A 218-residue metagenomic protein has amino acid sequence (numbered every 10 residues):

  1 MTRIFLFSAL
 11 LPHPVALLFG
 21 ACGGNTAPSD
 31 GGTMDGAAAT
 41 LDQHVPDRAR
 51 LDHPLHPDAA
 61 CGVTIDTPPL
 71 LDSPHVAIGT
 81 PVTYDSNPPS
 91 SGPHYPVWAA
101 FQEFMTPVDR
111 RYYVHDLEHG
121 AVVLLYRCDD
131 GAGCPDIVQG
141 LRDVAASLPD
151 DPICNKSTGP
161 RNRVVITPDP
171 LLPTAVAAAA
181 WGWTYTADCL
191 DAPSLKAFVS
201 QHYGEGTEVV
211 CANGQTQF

Functional and structural regions predicted by a protein language model:
M1-G20: Sec-dependent bacterial lipoprotein signal peptides
V15-A16, H53-L55, Y203-G204: Residue-level signal for mature regions of secreted extracellular proteins and peptides
L18-D52: Ser/Thr-rich, Pro/Gly/Ala-heavy low-complexity intrinsically disordered linkers and tails of secreted extracellular
A21-G23, A60-V63, D129, G133-P135 (+3 more regions): Sequence contexts marking disulfide-bonded cysteines in secreted/extracellular proteins
V45-V114, C134: Surface-exposed, low-hydrophobicity interaction/linker segments
P68-L71, C134, L141-R142, K196-A197 (+1 more regions): Extracellular/mature segments of secreted proteins
T106-N155: Mid-length scaffold segments of soluble, non-membrane domains
S147-F218: Helix-rich interaction surfaces within compact, conserved domain-sized segments that mediate assembly or partner
